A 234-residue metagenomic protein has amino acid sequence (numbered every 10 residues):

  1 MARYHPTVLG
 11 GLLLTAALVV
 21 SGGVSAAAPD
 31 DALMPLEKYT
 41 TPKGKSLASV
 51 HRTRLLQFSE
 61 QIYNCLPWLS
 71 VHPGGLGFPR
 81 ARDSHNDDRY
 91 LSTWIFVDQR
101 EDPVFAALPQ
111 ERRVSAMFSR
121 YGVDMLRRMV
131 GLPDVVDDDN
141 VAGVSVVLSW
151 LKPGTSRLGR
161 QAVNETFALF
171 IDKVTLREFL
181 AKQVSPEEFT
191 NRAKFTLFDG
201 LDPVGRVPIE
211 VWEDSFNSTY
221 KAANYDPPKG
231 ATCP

Functional and structural regions predicted by a protein language model:
M1-H5: N-terminal secretory signal peptides that target proteins for export/translocation
G10-V19: Bacterial N-terminal signal peptides
A16, A27-D30: Hydrophobic membrane-targeting and insertion signals
S21-G23: N-terminal signal peptide c-region/cleavage motif recognized by signal peptidases
P29-R120, G131, V135: N-terminal secretory signal peptides
Q61-L69, P73, D134-P234: Polybasic, proline/glycine-rich intrinsically disordered low-complexity segments
